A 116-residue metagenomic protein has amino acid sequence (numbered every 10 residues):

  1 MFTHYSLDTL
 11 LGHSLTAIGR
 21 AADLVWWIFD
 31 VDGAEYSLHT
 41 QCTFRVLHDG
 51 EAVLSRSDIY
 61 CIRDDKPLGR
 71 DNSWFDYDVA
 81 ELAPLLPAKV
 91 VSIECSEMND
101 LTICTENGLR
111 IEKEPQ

Functional and structural regions predicted by a protein language model:
M1-Q116: Surface-exposed, interaction-prone regions used to assemble/regulate multi-protein complexes
